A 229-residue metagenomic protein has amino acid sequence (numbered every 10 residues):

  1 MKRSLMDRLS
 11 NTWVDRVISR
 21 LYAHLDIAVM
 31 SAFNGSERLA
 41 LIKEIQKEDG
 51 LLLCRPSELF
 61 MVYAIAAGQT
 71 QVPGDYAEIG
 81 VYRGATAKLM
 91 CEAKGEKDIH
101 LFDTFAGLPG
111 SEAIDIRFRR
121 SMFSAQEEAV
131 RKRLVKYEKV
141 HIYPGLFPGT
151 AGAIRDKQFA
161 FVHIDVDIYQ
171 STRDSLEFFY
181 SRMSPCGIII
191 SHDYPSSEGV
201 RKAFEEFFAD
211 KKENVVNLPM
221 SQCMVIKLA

Functional and structural regions predicted by a protein language model:
M1-N11: Compositionally biased, charge-rich terminal segments
S10, V14, I18, V29 (+2 more regions): Low-complexity, compositionally biased segments
D15-D75: Class I SAM-dependent methyltransferase Rossmann-like catalytic core, especially the SAM/SAH-binding loop
E37-G50, Y63, Q71-A229: S-adenosylmethionine/decaboxylated-SAM
